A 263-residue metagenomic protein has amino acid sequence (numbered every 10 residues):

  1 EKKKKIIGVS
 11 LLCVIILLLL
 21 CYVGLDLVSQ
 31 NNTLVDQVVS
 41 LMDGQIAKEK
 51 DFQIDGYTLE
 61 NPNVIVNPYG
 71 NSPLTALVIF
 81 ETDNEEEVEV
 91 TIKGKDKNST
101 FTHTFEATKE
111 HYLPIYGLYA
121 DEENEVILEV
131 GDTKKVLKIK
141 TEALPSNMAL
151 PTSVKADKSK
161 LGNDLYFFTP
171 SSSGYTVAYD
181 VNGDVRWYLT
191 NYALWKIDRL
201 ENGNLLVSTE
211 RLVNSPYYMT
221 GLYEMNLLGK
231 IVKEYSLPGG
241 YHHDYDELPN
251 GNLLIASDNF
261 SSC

Functional and structural regions predicted by a protein language model:
E1-I16: N-terminal Sec-pathway targeting helices
K2-I6, D36, S40, K230: Polar/charged alpha-helical tracts
I15-L27: Hydrophobic alpha-helical membrane-insertion segments, chiefly the h-region of N-terminal signal peptides
D26-D83, L150-K155: Extracellular ectodomain segments of secreted/surface proteins
V64-I79, N84-I92, Y112, Y116 (+2 more regions): Histidine-/acidic-rich catalytic cores in large beta-rich domains
T102-T108: Short beta-strand segments within Ig-like beta-sandwich modules, predominantly Fibronectin type-III
